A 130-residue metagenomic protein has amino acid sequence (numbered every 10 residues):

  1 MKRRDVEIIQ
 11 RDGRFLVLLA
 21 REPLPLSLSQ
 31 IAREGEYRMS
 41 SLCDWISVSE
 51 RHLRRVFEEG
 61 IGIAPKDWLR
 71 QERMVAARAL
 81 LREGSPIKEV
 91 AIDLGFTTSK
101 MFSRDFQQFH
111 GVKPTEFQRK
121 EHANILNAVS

Functional and structural regions predicted by a protein language model:
M1-I8: A hydrophobic/aromatic-rich effector-binding and dimerization subdomain of bacterial HTH-type transcriptional regulators
K2, L16-V17, R54, S103: Low-complexity, charged, repeat-rich alpha-helical/coil interaction segments
I8-I9, G13-L18, R104-S130: …primarily DNA-binding HTH/wHTH and HhH modules…
I9-Y37, C43-I46, D67-S85: A short, Lys/Arg-enriched amphipathic alpha-helix from helix-turn-helix/homeodomain DNA-binding modules
M39-W68, I92-E116: Basic/polar phosphate-binding segments, predominantly the helix-turn-helix DNA-binding elements of transcriptional
E59-T97, K120-S130: Terminal helix-turn-helix DNA-binding modules in bacterial transcription factors
